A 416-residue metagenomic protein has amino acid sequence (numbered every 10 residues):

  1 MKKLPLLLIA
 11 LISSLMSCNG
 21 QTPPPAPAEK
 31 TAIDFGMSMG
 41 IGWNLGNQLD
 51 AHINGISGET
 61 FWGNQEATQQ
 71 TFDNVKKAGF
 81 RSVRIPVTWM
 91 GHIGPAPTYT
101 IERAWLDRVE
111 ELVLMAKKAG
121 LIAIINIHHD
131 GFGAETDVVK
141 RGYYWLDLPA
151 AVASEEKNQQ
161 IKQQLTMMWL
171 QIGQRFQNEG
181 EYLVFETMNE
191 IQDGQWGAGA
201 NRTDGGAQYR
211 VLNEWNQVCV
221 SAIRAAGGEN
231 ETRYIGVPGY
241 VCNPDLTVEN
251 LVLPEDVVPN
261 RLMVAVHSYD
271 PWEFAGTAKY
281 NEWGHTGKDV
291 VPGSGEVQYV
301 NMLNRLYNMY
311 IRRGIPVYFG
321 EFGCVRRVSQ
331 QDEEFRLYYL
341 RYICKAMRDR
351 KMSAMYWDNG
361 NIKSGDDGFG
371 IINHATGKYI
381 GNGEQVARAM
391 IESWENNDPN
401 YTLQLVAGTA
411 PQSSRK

Functional and structural regions predicted by a protein language model:
L4-S13: Sec-dependent N-terminal signal peptides
M16-S17: C-terminal motif of bacterial Sec signal peptides marking the signal peptidase cleavage site
G20-S82: N-terminal carbohydrate-binding accessory modules
L45-A67, P95-I101, R141, E273-Y299: Acidic/histidine-rich helix-loop elements that form or flank divalent-metal/phosphate-binding sites at the catalytic
A51-T60, W89-D107, G131-Q160, D193-D204 (+2 more regions): Surface-exposed, active-site-proximal loop segments in enzymatic domains
Q65-S82, T100-H129, G133-T187, W215-R224: An active-site-proximal structural segment forming one wall of the substrate-binding cleft that immediately precedes
L146-D147, A153-G295, N304-V325, K345 (+1 more regions): Active-site region of glycoside hydrolase catalytic domains
S329-K416: Aromatic-rich peripheral "rim/lid" segments of glycoside hydrolase catalytic domains that contact and position glycan
